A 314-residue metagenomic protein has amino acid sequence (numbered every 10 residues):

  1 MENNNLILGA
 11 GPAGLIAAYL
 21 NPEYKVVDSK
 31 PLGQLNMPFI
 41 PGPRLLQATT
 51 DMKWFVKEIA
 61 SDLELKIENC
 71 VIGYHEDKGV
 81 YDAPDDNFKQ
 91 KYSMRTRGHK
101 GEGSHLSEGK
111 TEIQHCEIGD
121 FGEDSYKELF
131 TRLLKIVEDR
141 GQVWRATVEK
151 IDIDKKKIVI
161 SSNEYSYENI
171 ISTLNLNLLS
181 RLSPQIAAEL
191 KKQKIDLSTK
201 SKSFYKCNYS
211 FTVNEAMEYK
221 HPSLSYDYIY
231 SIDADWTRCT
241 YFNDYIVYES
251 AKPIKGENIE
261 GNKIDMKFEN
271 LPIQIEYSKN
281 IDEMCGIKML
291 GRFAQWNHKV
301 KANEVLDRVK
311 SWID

Functional and structural regions predicted by a protein language model:
M1-A13: Beta1/beta-strand and adjacent pyrophosphate-binding region of the FAD-binding site in flavoprotein oxidoreductases
L6, Y19-P38: Glycine-rich FAD pyrophosphate-binding loop
P12, P43, A146-K150: Conserved SAM/SAH-binding loop
A13, L32, N177: Conserved Rossmann-like nucleotide-cofactor binding loop
P38-G109: Dinucleotide-binding Rossmann-like beta1-alpha1 core, especially the glycine-rich loop that anchors the ADP
Q142-V159: A conserved short coil-to-beta-strand element within the FAD-binding core of flavoproteins
S162-E164, E168-D282: Mid-domain catalytic core of redox enzymes that form a hydrophobic substrate pocket/lid adjacent to a catalytic redox
N270-D314: C-terminal catalytic lobe of FAD-dependent flavoproteins
